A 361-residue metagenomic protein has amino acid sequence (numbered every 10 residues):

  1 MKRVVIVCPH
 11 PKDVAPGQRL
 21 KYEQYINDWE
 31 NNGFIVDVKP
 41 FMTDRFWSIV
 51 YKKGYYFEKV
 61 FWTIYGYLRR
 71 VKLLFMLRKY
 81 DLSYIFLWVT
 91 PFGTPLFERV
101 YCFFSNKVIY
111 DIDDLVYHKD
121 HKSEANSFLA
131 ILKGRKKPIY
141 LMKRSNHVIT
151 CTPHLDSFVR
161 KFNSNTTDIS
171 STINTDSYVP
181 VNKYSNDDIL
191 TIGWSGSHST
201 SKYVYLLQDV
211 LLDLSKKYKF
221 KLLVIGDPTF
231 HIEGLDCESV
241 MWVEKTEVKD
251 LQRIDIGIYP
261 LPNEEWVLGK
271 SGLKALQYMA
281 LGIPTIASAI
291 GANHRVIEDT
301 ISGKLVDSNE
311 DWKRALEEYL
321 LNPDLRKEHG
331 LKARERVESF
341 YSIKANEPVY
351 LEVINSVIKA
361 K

Functional and structural regions predicted by a protein language model:
K12-D28, N174-Y178, S185-Q252: Conserved catalytic-core segment of nucleotide-activated headgroup transferases in glycan assembly
P40, I109, K143-P180: Donor nucleotide-sugar binding/catalytic pocket of nucleotide-sugar-dependent glycosyltransferases
M42-F57, V108-I139, T167, S171-D176 (+1 more regions): Acceptor-binding helix/loop patch of EC 2.4 sugar-transfer enzymes, predominantly nucleotide-sugar-dependent
Y67-Y80, F92-F104, Y110, V116-K119 (+1 more regions): Membrane-proximal helix-turn-helix segments that form the acceptor-binding/catalytic region of lipid-linked
K202, E247-A280, A287-R295: Nucleotide-sugar-dependent
D299-E310, E318-D324: Conserved acidic donor-binding segment of nucleotide-sugar-dependent glycosyltransferases
L325-F340, V349-E352: A short, well-ordered alpha-helix in the C-terminal region of glycosyltransferases
I343-K361: C-terminal alpha-helical cap of glycosyltransferases
